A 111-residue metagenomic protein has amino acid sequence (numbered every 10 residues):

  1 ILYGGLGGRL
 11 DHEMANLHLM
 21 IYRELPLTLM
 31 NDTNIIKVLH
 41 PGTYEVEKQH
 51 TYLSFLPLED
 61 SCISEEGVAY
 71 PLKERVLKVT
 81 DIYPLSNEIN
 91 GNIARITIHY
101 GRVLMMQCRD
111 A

Functional and structural regions predicted by a protein language model:
I1-H12: N-terminal glycine-rich phosphate/adenylate-binding segment common to multiple enzyme folds
I1-L2, R23-L27, I98-R102: Solvent-exposed, well-ordered amphipathic alpha-helical segments that flank/support binding or catalytic loops
Y3-G5, M30, L56: Short beta-strand segments
G5, D32, C108-D110: Cofactor-binding loop segments of dinucleotide-utilizing enzymes, especially the Rossmann-like FAD- and NAD(P)+-binding
R9-L10, I36-V38: Short, solvent-exposed loop/turn segments at secondary-structure junctions
L10-Y22: Short Gly/Thr/Asp-enriched flexible loops that form oxyanion-binding sites at enzyme active sites
Y22-I36: Short, acidic/small-residue loops that bind anionic groups at enzyme active sites
L39-A111: Long, charged alpha-helical interface segments
